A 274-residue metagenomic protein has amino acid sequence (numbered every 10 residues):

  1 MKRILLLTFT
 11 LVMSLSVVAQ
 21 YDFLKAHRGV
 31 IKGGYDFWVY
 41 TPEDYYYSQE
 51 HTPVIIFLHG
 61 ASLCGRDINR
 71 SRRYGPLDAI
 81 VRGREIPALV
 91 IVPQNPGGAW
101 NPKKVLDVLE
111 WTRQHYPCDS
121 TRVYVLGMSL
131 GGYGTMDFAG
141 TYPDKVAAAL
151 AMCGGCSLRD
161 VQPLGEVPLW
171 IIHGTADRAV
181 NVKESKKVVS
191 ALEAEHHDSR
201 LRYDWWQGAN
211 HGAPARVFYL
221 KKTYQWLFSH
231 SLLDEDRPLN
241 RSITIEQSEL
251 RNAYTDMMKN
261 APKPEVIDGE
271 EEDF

Functional and structural regions predicted by a protein language model:
V17-V54, Y133, F138, L150 (+3 more regions): A domain-start/cap signature at the N-terminus of enzymes
D44-E50, G98-S129, P143: Gly/Ser-rich "nucleophile elbow"/oxyanion-hole loop immediately N-terminal to the catalytic nucleophile in hydrolases
T52-V54, L58-L106: Active-site machinery of serine-nucleophile hydrolases
P76, T175-L201: Active-site-adjacent alpha-helix of alpha/beta-hydrolase-fold enzymes
V125-G127, M152, I172: Short beta-strand immediately N-terminal to the catalytic nucleophile in serine-hydrolase-like folds
K145-C156: A conserved short beta-strand
G165, W170-H173, D177: Short beta-strand/loop motif that positions the catalytic acidic residue of the alpha/beta-hydrolase fold
G174, Y203-A213: Histidine-bearing beta->alpha loop at or near hydrolase active sites
